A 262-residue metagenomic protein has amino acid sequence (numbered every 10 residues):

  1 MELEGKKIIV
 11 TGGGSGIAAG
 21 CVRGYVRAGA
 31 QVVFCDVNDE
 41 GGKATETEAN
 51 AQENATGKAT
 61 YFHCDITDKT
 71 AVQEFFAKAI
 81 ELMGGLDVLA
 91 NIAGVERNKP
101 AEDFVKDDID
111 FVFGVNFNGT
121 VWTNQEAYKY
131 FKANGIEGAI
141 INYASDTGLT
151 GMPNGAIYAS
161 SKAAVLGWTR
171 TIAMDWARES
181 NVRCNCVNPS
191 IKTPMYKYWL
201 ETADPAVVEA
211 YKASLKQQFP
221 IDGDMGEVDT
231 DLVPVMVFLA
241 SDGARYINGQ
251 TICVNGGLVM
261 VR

Functional and structural regions predicted by a protein language model:
E2, T150, V237, N248-R262: Short C-terminal tail/terminal secondary-structure segment of NAD(P)H-dependent dehydrogenase/reductase domains
L3-V33: Canonical Rossmann dinucleotide-binding motif of NAD(H)/NADP(H)-dependent dehydrogenases/reductases, specifically
P100-A101, V105-F113, D204, L215: Substrate-binding pocket helix/loop in short-chain dehydrogenase/reductase
N124, S161, T169: Active-site helix of classical SDR
S145: Residue(s) in the substrate-gating loop at a strand-loop-helix junction that position the organic substrate next
A177-R183, I247-G249: Short, small/polar-rich loop/turn modules that mediate ligand/substrate recognition or access, typified
C186, V207-I247, V254-G256: C-terminal helical subdomain
